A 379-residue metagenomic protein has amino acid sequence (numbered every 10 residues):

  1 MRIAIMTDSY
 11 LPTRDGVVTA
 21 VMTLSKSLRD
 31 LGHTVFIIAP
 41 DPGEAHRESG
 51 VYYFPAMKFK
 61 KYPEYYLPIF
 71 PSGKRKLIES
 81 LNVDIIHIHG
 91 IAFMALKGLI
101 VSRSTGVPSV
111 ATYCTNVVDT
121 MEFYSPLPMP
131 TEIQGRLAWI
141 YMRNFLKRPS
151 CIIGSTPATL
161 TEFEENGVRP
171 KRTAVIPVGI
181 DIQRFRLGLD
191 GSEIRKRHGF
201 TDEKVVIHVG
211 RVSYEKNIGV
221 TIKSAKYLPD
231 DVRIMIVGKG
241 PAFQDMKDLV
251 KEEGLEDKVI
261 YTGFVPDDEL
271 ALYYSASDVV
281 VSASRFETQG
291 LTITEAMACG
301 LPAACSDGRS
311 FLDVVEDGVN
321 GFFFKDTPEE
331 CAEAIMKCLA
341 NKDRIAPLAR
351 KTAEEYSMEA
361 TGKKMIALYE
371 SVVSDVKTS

Functional and structural regions predicted by a protein language model:
M1-A56, I366: N-terminal subdomain of nucleotide-sugar transferases
T19, K204-Y227, P241-K247: A conserved mid-protein helix/loop that constitutes part of the nucleotide-sugar donor-binding site
Y53-P55, E132-G135, W139-L189, F200: Donor nucleotide-sugar binding/catalytic pocket of nucleotide-sugar-dependent glycosyltransferases
L146, F264-V265, L272-S277: Short alpha-helical donor nucleotide-sugar binding micro-motif in glycosyltransferases
D245-V265: Nucleotide-activated donor-binding/catalytic signature segment of Leloir-type glycosyltransferases, i.e., the conserved
R285: Aromatic "clamp/platform" in nucleotide-sugar-dependent glycosyltransferases that forms part of the donor/acceptor
P302-C305: Short hydrophobic beta-strand element within catalytic cores of glycosyltransferases and related nucleotide-activated
D317-G318, F322-P328, M336-K342: Conserved acidic donor-binding segment of nucleotide-sugar-dependent glycosyltransferases
